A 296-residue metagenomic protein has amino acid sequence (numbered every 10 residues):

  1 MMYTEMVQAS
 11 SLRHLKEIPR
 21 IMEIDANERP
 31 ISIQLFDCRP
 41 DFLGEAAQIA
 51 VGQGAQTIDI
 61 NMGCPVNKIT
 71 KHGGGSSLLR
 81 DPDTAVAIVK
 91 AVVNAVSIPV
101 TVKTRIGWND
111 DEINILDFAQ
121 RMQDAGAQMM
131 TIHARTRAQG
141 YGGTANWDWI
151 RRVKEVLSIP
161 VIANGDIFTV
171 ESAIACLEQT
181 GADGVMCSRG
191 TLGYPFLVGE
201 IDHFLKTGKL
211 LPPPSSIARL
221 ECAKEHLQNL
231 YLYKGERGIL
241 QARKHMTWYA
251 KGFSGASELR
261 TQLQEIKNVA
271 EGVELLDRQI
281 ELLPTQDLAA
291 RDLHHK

Functional and structural regions predicted by a protein language model:
M1-Q56: Glycine-rich, positively charged N-terminal anion/phosphate-binding segment
M2-T4, I31-L35, I58, V100-T104 (+3 more regions): Hydrophobic faces of well-ordered beta-strands that scaffold small-molecule active sites in alpha/beta enzyme cores
V7-A9, F36-C38, G63-P65, R105-N109 (+3 more regions): Active-site beta-loop-alpha junctions enriched in small/polar residues
R20-I21, G73-L79: Short glycine-enriched, charge-decorated loop/helix-capping segments at active-site entrances that position
E28-P30, G73, R260: Short, solvent-exposed beta-strand edge segments and adjacent coil->beta transition regions
S32-Q34, K68, W149, Q262: Residue-level recognition of specific faces of alpha-helices
G44-I58, M62-G74, D83-I159: Alpha/beta enzyme core
A87, A95-S97, D111-M129, Y141 (+3 more regions): Alpha/beta catalytic cores of nucleotide-metabolism and tRNA/nucleoside-modifying enzymes
